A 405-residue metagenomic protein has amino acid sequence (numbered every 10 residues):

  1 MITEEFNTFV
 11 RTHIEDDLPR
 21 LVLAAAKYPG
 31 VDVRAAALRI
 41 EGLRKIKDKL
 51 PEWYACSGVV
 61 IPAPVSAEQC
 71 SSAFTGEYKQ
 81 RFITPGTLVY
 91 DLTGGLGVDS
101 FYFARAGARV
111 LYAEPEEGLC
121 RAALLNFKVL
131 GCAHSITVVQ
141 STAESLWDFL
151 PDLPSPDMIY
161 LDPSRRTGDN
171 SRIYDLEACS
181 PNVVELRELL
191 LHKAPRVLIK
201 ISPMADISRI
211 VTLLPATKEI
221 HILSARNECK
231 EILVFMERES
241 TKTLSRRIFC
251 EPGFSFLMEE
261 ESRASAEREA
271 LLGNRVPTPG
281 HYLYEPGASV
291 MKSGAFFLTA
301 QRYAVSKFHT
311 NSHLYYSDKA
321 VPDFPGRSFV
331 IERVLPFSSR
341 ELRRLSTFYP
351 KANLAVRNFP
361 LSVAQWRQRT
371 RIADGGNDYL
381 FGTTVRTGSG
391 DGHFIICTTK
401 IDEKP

Functional and structural regions predicted by a protein language model:
M1-P405: SAM-dependent transferase fold signal centered on methyltransferase-like domains, encompassing both Class I
